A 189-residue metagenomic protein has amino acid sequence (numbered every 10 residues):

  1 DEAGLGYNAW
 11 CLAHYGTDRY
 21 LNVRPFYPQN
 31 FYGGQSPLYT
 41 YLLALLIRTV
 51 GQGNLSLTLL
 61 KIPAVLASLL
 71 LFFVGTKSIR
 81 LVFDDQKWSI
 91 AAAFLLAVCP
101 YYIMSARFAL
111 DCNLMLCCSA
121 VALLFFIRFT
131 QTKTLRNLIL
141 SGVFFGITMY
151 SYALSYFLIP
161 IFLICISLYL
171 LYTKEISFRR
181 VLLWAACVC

Functional and structural regions predicted by a protein language model:
A3-F31, L38-Y41, L45: Extracytosolic helix-loop segments that constitute the early lumenal/periplasmic catalytic or substrate-binding loops
H14-T17, G34, L38-L66, P100-Y101: Juxtamembrane segments of multi-pass membrane glycosylation machinery that transfer sugars from lipid-linked donors
T58-F83, V121, F125: Transmembrane-helix motifs of polytopic, lipid-linked glycan transferases
L60, Y101, R107-C112, L154: Short acidic/glycine- and proline-prone juxtamembrane loop motifs at membrane-interface regions of multi-pass membrane
F83, A122-L140, T148, Y169-K174: Membrane-interface transmembrane helices that cradle and orient dolichyl/undecaprenyl
A92-A97, F145, M149, L163: Short helix- or helix-capping micro-motifs that position conserved polar/aromatic residues at function-defining sites
L116, I139-V143, L154-Y172: Transmembrane-embedded, aromatic-rich helix segments that form part of the hydrophobic channel/pocket engaging
V143-F144, I159, I166, E175-C189: Hydrophobic alpha-helical membrane-interfacial segments at the cytosolic entry of transmembrane helices
